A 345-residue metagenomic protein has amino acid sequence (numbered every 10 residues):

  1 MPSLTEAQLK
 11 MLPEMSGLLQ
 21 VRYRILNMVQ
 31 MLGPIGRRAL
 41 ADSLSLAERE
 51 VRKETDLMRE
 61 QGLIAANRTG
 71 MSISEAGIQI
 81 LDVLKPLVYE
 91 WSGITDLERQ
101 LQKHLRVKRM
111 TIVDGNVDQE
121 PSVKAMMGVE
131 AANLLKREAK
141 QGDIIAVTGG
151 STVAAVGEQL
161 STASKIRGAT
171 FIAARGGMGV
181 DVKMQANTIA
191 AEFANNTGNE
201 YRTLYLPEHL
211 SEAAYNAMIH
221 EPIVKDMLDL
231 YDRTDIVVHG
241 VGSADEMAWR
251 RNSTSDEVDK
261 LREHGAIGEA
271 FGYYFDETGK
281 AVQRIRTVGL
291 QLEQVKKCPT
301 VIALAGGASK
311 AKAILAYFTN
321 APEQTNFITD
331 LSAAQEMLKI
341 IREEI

Functional and structural regions predicted by a protein language model:
P2-R24, R37-R38, S45-L46, E50 (+5 more regions): Conserved phosphate- and dinucleotide-binding cores of soluble alpha/beta proteins, encompassing both enzyme active
L12-P13, D42-L46, R68, D118-Q119 (+1 more regions): A short N-terminal beta->alpha junction/helix N-cap motif
M28-G33: Short helix-to-turn junction characteristic of helix-turn-helix DNA-binding domains, especially the helix
N67-L87: Basic, amphipathic "hinge/linker" alpha-helix immediately C-terminal to the N-terminal HTH DNA-binding motif
G70, V113, G128, I267-G272: Glycine-centered structural positions embedded in regular secondary structure
S72, S151, S309: Short alpha-helical
E90-H209, A321-P322, L331-I340: N-terminal active-site beta-alpha-beta segment that forms phosphate/nucleotide-binding and substrate-recognition loops
